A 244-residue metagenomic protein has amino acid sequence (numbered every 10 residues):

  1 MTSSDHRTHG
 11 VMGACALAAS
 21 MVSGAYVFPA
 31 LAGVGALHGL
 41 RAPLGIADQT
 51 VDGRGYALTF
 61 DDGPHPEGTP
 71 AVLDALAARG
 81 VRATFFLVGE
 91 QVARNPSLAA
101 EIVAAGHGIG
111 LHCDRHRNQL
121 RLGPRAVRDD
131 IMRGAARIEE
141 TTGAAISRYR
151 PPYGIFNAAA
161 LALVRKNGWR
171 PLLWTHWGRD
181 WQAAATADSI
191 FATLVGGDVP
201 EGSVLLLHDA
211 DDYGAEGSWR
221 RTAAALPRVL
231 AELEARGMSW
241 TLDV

Functional and structural regions predicted by a protein language model:
M1-L58, H65-R79, R94-N95, T222-A223 (+1 more regions): N-terminal pre-catalytic segment of deacetylase/amide-hydrolase enzymes
G33-N118, A126, D130, A135-R137 (+3 more regions): Active-site beta->alpha N-cap acidic-glycine motif
F60, L87-G89, L111-C113, R150-Y153 (+3 more regions): A cross-domain feature marking catalytic cores of carbohydrate-active enzymes and several ubiquitous metabolic/repair
D61, L76, F85, I109 (+4 more regions): Divalent metal-coordination and catalytic microenvironments
R117-L122, D212-E216: A short acidic, helix-capping loop that chelates divalent metal ions and anchors anionic groups
V127-I131, T186-A192, W219-L226: Charged helix-capping and loop-helix junction motifs
I155, L161-D198, M238-V244: His/Asp/Glu-enriched short active-site or ligand-binding loop at hydrolase and phosphoryl-transfer sites
L194-V244: Catalytic grooves of carbohydrate-active enzymes
